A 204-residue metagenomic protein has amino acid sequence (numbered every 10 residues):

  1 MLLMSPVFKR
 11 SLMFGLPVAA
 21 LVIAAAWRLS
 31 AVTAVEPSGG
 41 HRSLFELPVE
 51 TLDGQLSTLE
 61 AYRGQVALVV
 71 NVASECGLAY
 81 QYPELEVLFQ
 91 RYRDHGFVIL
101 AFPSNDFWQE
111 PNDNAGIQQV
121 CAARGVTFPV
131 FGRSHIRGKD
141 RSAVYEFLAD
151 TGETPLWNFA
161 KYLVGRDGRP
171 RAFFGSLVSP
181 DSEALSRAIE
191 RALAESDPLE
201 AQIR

Functional and structural regions predicted by a protein language model:
M1-V7: N-terminal secretory signal peptides that target proteins for export/translocation
M13-A26: Hydrophobic membrane-insertion alpha-helices, especially the h-region of bacterial N-terminal signal peptides
S30-E60, Y80: N-terminal "domain-start" segment that seeds a small globular fold
T51, N71-E75: Amphipathic alpha-helical repeat scaffolds
G64-A67, D94-V98, R124-P129, N158-F159 (+1 more regions): Loop/turn elements at helix/coil->beta-strand transitions in domains of secreted/extracellular proteins
L78-R141: Structural microenvironment flanking redox-active thiols in thiol-disulfide oxidoreductases
A143-E146, D150-R204: Thiol-/selenol-based redox modules, centered on thioredoxin-like and closely related oxidoreductase domains
